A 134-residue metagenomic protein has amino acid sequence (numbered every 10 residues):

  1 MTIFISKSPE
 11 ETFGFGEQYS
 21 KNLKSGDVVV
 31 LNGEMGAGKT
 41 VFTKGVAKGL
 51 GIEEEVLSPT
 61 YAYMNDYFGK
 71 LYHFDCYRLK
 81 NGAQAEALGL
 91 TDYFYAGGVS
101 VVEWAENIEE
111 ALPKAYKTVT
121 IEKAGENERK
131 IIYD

Functional and structural regions predicted by a protein language model:
M1-Q18: N-terminal pre-Walker A segment at the start of P-loop NTPase domains
T2, K48, A83, T91-D134: Short phosphate-coordinating micro-motif centered on Lys-Gly-acidic
S20-S25: Phosphate-binding P-loop
V28-V30: Short hydrophobic/aromatic beta-strand immediately N-terminal to the Walker A/P-loop
N32-E34: P-loop (Walker A) phosphate-binding loop of NTP-binding proteins
K39: Conserved lysine of the Walker
I52-Y67: Short beta-strand-centered segment that lines the nucleotide-binding/catalytic pocket of NTP-utilizing
